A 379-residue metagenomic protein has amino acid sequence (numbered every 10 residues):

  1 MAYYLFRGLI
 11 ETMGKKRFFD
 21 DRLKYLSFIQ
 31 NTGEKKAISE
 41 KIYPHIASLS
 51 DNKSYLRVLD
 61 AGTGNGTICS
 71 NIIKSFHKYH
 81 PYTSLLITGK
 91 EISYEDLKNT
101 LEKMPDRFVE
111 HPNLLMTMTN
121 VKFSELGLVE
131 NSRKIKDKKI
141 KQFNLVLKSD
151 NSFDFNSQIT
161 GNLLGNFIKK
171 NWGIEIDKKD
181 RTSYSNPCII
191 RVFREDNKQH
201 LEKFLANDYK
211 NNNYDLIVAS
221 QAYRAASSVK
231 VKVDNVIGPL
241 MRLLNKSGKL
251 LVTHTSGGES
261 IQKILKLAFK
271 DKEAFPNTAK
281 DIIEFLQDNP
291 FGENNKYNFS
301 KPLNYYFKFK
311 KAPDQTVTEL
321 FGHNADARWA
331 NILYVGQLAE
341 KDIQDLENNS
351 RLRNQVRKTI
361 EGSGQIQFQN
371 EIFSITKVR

Functional and structural regions predicted by a protein language model:
F6-Y55: Class I SAM-dependent methyltransferase Rossmann-like catalytic core, especially the SAM/SAH-binding loop
K53-G66, I87-T88: Conserved class I S-adenosyl-L-methionine
N65, N71-N212, E340-N348, E361 (+1 more regions): Class I S-adenosyl-L-methionine-dependent methyltransferase module
K210-N211, V231-K246: A short glycine-rich, Lys/Arg-flanked "PGG" loop and its adjoining helix->strand segment in the class I
I217-V218: Hydrophobic beta-strand segment of the Class I
S247-T255: Conserved beta-strand signature within the Rossmann-like core of class I S-adenosyl-L-methionine
S256-G258, Q262-I360: Substrate-binding/catalytic lobe of Class I Rossmann-like enzymes that use SAM or dcSAM, i.e., the mid-to-C-terminal
G362-R379: Core SAM-dependent methyltransferase catalytic element
